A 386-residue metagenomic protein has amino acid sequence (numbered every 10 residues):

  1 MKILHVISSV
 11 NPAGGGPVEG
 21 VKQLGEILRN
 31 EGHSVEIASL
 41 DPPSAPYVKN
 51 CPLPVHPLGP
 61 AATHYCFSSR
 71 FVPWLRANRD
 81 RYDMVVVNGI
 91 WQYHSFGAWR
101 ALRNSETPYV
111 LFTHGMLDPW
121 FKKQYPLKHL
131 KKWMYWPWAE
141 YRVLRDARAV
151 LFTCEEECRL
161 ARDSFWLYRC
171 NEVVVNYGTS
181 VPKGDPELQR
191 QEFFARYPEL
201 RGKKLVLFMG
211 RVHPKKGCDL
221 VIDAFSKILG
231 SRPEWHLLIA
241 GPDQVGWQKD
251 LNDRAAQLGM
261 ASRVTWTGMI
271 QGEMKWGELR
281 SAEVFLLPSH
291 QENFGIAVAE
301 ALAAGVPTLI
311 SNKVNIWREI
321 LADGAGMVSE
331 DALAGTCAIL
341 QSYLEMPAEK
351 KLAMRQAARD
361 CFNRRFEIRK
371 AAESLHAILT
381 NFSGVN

Functional and structural regions predicted by a protein language model:
M1-P43, K49-C51, D80: N-terminal subdomain of nucleotide-sugar transferases
L4, T179, P198-K216, I222-F225 (+1 more regions): Conserved donor-binding/catalytic core segment of Leloir-type glycosyltransferases
A38-S44, T179, M209, H236-D250 (+1 more regions): Glycosyltransferase donor-sugar binding loop
H56-P57, K132-R190, E199-R201: Donor nucleotide-sugar binding/catalytic pocket of nucleotide-sugar-dependent glycosyltransferases
K249-I270: Nucleotide-activated donor-binding/catalytic signature segment of Leloir-type glycosyltransferases, i.e., the conserved
H290: Aromatic "clamp/platform" in nucleotide-sugar-dependent glycosyltransferases that forms part of the donor/acceptor
P307-S311: Short hydrophobic beta-strand element within catalytic cores of glycosyltransferases and related nucleotide-activated
W317-S342: Change "using UDP/GDP/dTDP sugars" to "using nucleotide sugars
